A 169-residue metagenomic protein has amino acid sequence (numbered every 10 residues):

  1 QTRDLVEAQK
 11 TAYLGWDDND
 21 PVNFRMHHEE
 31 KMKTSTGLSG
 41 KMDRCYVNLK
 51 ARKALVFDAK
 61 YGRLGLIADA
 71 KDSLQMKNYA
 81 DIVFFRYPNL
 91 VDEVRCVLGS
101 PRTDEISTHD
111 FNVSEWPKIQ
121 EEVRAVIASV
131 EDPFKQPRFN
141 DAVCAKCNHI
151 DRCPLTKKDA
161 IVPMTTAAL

Functional and structural regions predicted by a protein language model:
Q1-H28: A non-catalytic, helix-rich entry segment at domain boundaries
Q1-R3, V94-S100, I161-A167: Short alpha-helical "patches" and their helix-cap loops
Q1-V6, H109-E115, T166-L169: General structural signal for secondary-structure boundaries
L5, Q9-A12, A59, Y79 (+2 more regions): Broad hydrophobic/π-residue packing in well-ordered secondary structure
Q9-D17, V83, Y87, V130: Hydrophobic, Leu/Ile/Phe/Ala-enriched alpha-helical segments that form helix-helix packing faces
Y13-W16, Y46, F111, W116 (+2 more regions): A residue-identity detector for tryptophan
V22-S129: Mg2+/Mn2+-dependent nuclease catalytic core
P117-L169: Accessory terminal regions of nucleic-acid processing enzymes
